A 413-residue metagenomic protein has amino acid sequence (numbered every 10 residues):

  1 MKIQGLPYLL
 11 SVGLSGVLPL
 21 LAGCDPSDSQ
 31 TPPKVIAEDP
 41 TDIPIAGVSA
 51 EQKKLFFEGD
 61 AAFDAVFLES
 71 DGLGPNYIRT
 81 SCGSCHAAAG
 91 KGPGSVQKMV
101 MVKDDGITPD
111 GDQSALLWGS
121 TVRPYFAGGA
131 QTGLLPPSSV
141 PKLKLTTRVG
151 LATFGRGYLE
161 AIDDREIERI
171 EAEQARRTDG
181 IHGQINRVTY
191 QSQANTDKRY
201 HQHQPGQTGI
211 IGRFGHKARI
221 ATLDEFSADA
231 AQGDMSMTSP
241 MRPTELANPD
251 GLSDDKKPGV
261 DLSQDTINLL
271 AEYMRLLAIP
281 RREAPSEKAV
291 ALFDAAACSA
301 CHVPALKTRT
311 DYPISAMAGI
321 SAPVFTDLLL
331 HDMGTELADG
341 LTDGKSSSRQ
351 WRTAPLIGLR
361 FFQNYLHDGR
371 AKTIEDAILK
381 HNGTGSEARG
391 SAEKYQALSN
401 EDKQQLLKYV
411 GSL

Functional and structural regions predicted by a protein language model:
K2-V12: Bacterial N-terminal signal peptides that target proteins for export
S11-L20: Bacterial N-terminal signal peptides
L21-L413: Periplasmic c-type cytochrome electron-transfer domains
